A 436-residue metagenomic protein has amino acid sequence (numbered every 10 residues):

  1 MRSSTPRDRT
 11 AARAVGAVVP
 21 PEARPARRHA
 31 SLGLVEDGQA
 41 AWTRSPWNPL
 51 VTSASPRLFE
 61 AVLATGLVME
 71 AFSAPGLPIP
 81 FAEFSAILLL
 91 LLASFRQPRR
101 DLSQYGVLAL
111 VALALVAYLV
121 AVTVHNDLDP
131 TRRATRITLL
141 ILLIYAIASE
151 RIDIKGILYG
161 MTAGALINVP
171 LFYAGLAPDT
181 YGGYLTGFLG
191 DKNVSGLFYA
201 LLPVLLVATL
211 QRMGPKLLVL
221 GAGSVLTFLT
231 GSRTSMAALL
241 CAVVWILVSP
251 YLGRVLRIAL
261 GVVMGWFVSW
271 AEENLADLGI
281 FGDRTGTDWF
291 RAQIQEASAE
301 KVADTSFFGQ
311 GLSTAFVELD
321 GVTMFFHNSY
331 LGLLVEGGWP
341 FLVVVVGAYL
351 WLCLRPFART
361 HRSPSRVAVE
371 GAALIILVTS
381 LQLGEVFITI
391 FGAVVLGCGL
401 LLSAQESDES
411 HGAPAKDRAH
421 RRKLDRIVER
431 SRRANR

Functional and structural regions predicted by a protein language model:
R2, L247-D283, A299, N435: A membrane-periplasm/extracellular boundary helix in multi-pass inner-membrane enzymes that assemble envelope glycans
R7, P46, L50, T65-I87 (+6 more regions): Interfacial transmembrane-helix termini
A17-P25, H29-R44, W339-L377, E406: Hydrophobic transmembrane alpha-helices and their immediate junctions
V51-A54, F95-L108, T209-L218, R254-L256 (+1 more regions): Membrane-interface helix-loop-helix junctions at transmembrane boundaries of multi-pass membrane enzymes, predominantly
I87-L91, A372-L377, E385-R436: Transmembrane alpha-helices of multi-pass inner-membrane enzymes
L89-R100, V111-N168, V378: Transmembrane alpha-helical segments and their membrane-water interfaces
S149-Y181, G190-S249: Alpha-helical transmembrane segments of multi-pass inner-membrane proteins
L185, A276-G337, L352, P356-R362: Long extracytoplasmic/lumenal interhelical loops at the membrane interface of multi-pass membrane proteins
